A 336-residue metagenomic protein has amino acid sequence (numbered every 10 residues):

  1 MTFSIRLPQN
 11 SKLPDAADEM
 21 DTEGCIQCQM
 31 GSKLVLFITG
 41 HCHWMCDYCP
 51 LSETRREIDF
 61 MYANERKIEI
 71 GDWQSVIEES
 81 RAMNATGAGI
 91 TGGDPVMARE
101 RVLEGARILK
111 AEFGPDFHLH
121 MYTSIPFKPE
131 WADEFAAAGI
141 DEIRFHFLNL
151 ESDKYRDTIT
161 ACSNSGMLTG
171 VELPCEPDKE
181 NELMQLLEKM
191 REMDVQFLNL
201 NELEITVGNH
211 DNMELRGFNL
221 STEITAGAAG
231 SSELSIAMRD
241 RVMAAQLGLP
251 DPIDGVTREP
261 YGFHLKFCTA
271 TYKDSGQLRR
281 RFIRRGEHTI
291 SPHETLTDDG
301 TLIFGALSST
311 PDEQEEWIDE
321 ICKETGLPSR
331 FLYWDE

Functional and structural regions predicted by a protein language model:
M1-D18, H288-E336: Radical SAM enzyme core and accessory elements
I5-D15, D21-I68: Canonical Radical SAM [4Fe-4S] cluster-binding loop centered on the CxxxCxxC motif and its immediate flanking residues
S32-L36, A88-I90, F117-M121, I143-F145 (+3 more regions): Hydrophobic faces of well-ordered beta-strands that scaffold small-molecule active sites in alpha/beta enzyme cores
R55, I68-G71, S75, M83-A88 (+4 more regions): Conserved mixed alpha/beta catalytic, RNA-binding, or beta-rich assembly cores of soluble enzyme, regulatory
D59-Q74, V96-Y155, L173-Q185, E204: Canonical radical SAM enzyme core domain
S80, L109, F135, C162 (+1 more regions): Generic structural signal for hydrophobic
E134-H146, L187-L200, A245, E287-I303: Structural recognition of alpha->loop->beta junctions
R156-G276: Conserved C-terminal portion of the radical SAM core fold that forms the substrate/S-adenosylmethionine-binding
